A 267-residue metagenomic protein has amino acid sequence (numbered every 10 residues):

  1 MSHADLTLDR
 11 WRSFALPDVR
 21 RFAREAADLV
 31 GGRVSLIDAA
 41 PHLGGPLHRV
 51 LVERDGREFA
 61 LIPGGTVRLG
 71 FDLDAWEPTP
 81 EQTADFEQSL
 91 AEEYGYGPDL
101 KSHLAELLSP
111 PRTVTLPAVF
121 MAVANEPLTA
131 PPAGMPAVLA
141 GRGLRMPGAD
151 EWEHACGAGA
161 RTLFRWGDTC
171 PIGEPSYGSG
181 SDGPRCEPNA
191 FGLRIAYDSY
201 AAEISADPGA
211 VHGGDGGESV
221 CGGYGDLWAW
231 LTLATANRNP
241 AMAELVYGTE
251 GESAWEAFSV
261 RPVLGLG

Functional and structural regions predicted by a protein language model:
M1-E151, G157-T162, S179, E250-G267: Extended beta-strand/loop cores of jelly-roll/beta-sandwich
T7, Y197-G267: Surface-exposed recognition segments
A84-Q88, E92-Y94, C170-G173, L227-W230 (+1 more regions): Glycine-rich loops and low-complexity Gly/Arg-rich segments that provide flexible linkers or classic glycine-based
Y94-K101, D182, A236-Y247: Low-complexity, flexible helical/coil segments
N125, N189, N237-N239: Detector for Asparagine
G134-W228: Functional-site microenvironments in short loops/helix caps that host divalent-cation chemistry
